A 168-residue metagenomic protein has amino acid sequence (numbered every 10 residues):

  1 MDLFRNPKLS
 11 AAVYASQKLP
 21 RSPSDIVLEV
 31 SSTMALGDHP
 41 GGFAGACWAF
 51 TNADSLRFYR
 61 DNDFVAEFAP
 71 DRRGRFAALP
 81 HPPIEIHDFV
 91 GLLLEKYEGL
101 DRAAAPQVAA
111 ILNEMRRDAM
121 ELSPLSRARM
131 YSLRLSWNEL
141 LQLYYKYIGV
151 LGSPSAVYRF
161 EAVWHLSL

Functional and structural regions predicted by a protein language model:
M1-Y144, S153-P154, W164-L166: Extended substrate-binding grooves/exosites of carbohydrate-active enzymes
R159-V163: Extracellular recognition modules
